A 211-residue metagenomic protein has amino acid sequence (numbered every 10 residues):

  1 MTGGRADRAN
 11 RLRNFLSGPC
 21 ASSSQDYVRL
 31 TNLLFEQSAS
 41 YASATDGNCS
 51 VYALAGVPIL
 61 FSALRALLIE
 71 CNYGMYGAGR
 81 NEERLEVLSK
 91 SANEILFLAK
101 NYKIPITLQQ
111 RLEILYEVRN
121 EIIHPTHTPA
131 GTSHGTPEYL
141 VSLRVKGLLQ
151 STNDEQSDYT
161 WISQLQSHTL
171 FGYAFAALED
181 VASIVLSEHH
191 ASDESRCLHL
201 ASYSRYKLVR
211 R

Functional and structural regions predicted by a protein language model:
M1-L54, Y206-R211: Charged alpha-helical initiation segments
T2-P19, Y52, V57, M75 (+2 more regions): Terminal alpha-helical segments
S17-V28, C49-V57, F61, E82 (+2 more regions): Amphipathic, non-membrane alpha-helical segments in soluble helical-bundle scaffolds
T31-S38, G56, L60-E70, L115-I122 (+2 more regions): Amphipathic alpha-helices that form helix-helix packing interfaces
E36-Y41, G74-G77, T126-H134: Short regulatory "switch" loops immediately downstream of catalytic or recognition motifs within protein catalytic
Y41-A44, I95-N101: Short, charged/polar, low-complexity loop and linker segments that flank or interrupt alpha-helical bundles
L54-A92: Short, contiguous, well-structured surface segments enriched in hydrophobic/aromatic residues
Y102-R211: Charge-enriched, short contiguous segments at helix-coil
